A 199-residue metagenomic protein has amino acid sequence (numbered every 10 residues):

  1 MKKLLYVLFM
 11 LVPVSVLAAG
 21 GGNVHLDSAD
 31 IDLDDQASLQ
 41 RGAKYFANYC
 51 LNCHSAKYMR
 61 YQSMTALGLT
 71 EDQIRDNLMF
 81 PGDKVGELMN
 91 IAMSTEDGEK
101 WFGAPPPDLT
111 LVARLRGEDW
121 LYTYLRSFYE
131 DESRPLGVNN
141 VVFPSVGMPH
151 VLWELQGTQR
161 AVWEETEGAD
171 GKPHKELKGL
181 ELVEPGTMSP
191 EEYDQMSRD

Functional and structural regions predicted by a protein language model:
M1-L33, D199: Post-cleavage N-terminal segment of exported redox proteins
L4, G22, D27, R41 (+6 more regions): Short, flexible coil/linker segments at or flanking structured domains
A19-K44, S55-A66, I74: Electrostatic cytochrome c docking/interface patches
C50-C53: Short cysteine clusters
L69-A169, K178-Y193: Electron-transfer interface patches adjacent to heme c in soluble/periplasmic c-type cytochromes and di-/multiheme
P173-H174, R198: C-terminal low-complexity, Ser/Thr- and acidic/Pro-rich disordered "stalk" regions positioned immediately N-terminal
